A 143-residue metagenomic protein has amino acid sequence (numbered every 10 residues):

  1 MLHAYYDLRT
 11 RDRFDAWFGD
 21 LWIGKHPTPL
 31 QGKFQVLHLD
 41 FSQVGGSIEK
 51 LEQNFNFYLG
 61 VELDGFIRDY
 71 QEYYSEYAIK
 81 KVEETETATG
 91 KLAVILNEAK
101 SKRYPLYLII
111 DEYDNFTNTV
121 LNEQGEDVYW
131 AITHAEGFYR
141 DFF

Functional and structural regions predicted by a protein language model:
M1-F143: Phosphate-binding site recognition
